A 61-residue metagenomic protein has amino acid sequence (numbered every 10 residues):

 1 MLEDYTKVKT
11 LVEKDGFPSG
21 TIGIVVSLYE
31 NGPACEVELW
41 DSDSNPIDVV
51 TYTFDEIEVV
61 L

Functional and structural regions predicted by a protein language model:
L2-L61: Basic/aromatic-rich interaction segments and small domains that mediate binding to polyanionic partners
